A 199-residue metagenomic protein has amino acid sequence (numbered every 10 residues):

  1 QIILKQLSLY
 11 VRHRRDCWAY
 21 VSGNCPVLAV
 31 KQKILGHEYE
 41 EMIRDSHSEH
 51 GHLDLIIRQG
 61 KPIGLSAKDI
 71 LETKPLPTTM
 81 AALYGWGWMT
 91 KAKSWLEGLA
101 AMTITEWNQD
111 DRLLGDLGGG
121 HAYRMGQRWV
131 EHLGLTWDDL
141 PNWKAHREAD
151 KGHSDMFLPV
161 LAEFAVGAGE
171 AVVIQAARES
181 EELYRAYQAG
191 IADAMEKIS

Functional and structural regions predicted by a protein language model:
Q1-P26, V30-K33: Long, hydrophobic/aromatic-enriched structural stretches that serve as scaffold segments
K5, Q32-G36, T73, K144 (+1 more regions): Short, charged, amphipathic alpha-helical segments
L9-R14, H50, L117-Y123, K151-H153: Short acidic alpha-helix initiation/capping motifs at coil-to-helix transition points, especially at protein N-termini
W18-S22, I57, G126-V130, L158 (+1 more regions): Amphipathic alpha-helical segments within well-ordered protein domains
Q32, E38-N142, E182-A186, D193-K197: Active-site-proximal alpha-helical scaffolds that flank and shape metal-associated catalytic sites
G134-A177: Accessory, usually C-terminal, subdomains that scaffold auxiliary metal cofactors
F164-S199: Acidic, carboxylate-rich catalytic segments that either coordinate divalent cations
